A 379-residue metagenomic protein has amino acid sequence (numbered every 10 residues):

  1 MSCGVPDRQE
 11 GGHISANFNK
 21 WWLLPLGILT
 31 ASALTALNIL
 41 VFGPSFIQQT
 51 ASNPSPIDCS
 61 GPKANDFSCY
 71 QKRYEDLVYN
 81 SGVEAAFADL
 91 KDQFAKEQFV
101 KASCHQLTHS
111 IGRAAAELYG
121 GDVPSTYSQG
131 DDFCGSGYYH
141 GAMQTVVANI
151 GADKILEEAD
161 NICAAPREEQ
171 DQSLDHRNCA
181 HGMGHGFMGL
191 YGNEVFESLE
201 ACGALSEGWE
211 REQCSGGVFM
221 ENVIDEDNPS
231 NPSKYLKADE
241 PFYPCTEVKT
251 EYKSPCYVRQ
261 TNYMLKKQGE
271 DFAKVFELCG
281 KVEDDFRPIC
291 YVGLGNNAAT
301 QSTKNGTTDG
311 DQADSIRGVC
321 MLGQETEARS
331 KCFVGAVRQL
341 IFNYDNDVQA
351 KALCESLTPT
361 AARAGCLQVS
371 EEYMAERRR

Functional and structural regions predicted by a protein language model:
M1-F18: N-terminal Lys/Arg-rich, disordered targeting/topogenic segments
E10-G11, W21, Q49-T50: Intrinsic disorder/low-complexity segments enriched in polar/small residues
S15-T30: N-terminal Sec-pathway targeting helices
L26-F42: Hydrophobic alpha-helical membrane-insertion segments, chiefly the h-region of N-terminal signal peptides
N38-R379: Non-catalytic tandem-repeat scaffold regions and their flanking low-complexity/translocation tails
